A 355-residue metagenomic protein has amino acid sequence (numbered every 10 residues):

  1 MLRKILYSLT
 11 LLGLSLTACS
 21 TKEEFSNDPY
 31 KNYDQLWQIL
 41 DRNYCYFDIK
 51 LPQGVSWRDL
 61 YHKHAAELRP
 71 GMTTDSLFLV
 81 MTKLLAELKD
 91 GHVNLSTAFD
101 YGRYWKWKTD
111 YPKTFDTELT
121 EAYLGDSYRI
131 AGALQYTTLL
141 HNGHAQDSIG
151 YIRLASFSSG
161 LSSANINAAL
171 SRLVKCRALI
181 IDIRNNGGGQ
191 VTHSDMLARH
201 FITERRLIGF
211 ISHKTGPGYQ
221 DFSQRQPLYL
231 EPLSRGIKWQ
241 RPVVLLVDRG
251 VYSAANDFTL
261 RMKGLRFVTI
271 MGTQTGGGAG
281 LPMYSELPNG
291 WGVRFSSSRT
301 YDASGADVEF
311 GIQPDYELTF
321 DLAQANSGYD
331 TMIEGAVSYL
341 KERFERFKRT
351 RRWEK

Functional and structural regions predicted by a protein language model:
M1-S26, K355: Bacterial Sec-dependent N-terminal signal peptides
S8, A66, A325: Generic anion/oxyanion-binding catalytic loop in active/binding sites
C19-L179, I183-H213, G218-P227, P242 (+3 more regions): Flexible, low-complexity junctional segments that flank or bridge functional domains
A98-D100, D315, D330: Juxtamembrane/interface motifs at transmembrane-helix termini
T192-S327, E334: Conserved acidic, small-residue-rich alpha-beta core segments centered on
R235, N326-K355: Short, low-complexity, Pro/Ser/Thr/Gly-rich segments in the mature regions of secreted, periplasmic
